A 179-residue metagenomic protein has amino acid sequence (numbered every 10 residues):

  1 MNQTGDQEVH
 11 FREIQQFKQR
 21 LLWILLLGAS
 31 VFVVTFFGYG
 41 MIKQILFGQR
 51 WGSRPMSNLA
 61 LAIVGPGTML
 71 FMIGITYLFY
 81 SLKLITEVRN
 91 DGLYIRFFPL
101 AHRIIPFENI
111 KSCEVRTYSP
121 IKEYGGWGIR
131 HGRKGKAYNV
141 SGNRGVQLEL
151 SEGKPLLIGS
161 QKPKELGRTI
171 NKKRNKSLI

Functional and structural regions predicted by a protein language model:
M1-L59, E165: N-terminal membrane-targeting/pre-transmembrane regions
E13-K18, I95-L157: Non-transmembrane, membrane-adjacent beta-strand/coil modules in membrane-associated proteins and peripheral
G48, G74, W127-G128, G159: Glycine-centered small-residue hotspots that permit tight backbone geometry or close packing
N58-G67: Membrane-embedded or membrane-proximal helical elements that form or frame transporter/channel pores
I63, M72-L78, G145-L150: Alpha-helical transmembrane segments and their immediate juxtamembrane interface regions
G67-F79, G128-I129, G135-V140: Short, solvent-exposed secondary-structure boundary motifs
M69-E114: Conserved beta-hairpin
G159-I179: Cytosol-/stroma-facing membrane-proximal "stalk/adaptor" domains immediately downstream of transmembrane anchors
